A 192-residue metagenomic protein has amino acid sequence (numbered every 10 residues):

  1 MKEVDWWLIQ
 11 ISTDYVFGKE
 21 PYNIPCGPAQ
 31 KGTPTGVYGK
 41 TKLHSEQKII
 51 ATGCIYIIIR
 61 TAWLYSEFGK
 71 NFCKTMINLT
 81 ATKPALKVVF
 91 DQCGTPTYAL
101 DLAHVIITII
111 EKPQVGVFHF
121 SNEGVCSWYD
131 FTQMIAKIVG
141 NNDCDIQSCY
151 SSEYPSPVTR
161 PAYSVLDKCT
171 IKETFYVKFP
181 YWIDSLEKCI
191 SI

Functional and structural regions predicted by a protein language model:
M1-I9: NAD(P)-cofactor binding segment of oxidoreductase domains
E3-V4, T52, V139: Helix C-cap/helix->beta junction micro-motif
W7, V16-I59, L64: Catalytic helix-loop patch of NAD(P)-dependent Rossmann-fold dehydrogenases
W7, Y22, Q47, L100-D101 (+3 more regions): Catalytic phosphate/metal-binding cores of nucleic-acid and nucleotide-processing enzymes, i.e., regions that mediate
I9-S12, I57-I58, T95, H119: Structural signature of the Rossmann-like NAD(P)-dependent dehydrogenase/reductase core
Q47-G94, L100-D101, I107: NAD(P)-dependent short-chain dehydrogenase/reductase
K112-V158: Mid/C-terminal beta-alpha module of Rossmann-like enzyme folds, strongest in SDR-family dehydrogenases/epimerases
S127-Q133, Y150-C189: Conserved C-terminal active-site "lid" loop/helix of NAD(P)H-dependent oxidoreductases that clamps the redox cofactor
